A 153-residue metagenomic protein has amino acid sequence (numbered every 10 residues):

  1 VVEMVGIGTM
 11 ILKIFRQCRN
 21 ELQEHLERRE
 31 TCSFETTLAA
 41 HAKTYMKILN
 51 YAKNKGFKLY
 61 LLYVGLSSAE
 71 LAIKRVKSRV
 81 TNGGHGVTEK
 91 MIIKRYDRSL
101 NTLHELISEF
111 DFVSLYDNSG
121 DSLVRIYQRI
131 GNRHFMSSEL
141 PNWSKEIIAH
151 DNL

Functional and structural regions predicted by a protein language model:
V1, H41, A149-L153: Conformational switch/transducer regions in large eukaryotic molecular machines and scaffolds
V1-R28: Conserved substrate/cofactor phosphate-moiety recognition/catalytic segment in nucleotide-dependent phosphotransferases
M4, A42, V124: Active-site-proximal flexible loops/turns
E27-E30, T81: Generic short alpha-helical segment signal, independent of protein family or function, capturing local helix propensity
R29-C32, K58-Y60: Loop/turn-to-beta-strand initiation segments
T36: N-terminal carbohydrate-binding/catalytic regions of secreted carbohydrate-active enzymes
A39-D121: Replace "adjacent to P-loop NTPase cores in ATP/GTP-dependent enzymes" with "adjacent to NTP-binding cores
I107-L153: NTP-dependent small-molecule kinase module
